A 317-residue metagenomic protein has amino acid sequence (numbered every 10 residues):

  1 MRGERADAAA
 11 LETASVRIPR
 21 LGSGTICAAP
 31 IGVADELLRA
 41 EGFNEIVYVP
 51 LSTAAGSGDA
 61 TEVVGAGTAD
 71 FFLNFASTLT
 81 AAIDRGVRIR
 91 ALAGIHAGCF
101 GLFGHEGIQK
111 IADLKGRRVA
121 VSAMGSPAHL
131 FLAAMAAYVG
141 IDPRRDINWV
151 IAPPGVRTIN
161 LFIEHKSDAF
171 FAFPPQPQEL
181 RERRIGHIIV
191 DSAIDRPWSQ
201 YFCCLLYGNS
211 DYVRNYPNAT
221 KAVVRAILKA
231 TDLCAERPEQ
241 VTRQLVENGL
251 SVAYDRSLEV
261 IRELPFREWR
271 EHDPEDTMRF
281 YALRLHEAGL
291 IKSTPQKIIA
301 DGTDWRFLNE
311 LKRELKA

Functional and structural regions predicted by a protein language model:
M1-S15, E314-A317: Short, low-complexity disordered leader/linker segments with a strong preference for bacterial N-terminal type II
D7-P154, L161-E164, D168-P174, I185 (+2 more regions): Short, glycine-/small- and polar/acidic-enriched structural segments that line small-molecule recognition paths
L37, A81, M135, E179 (+2 more regions): Residues within well-ordered alpha helices
R39-N44, I194-S199, F266-P274: Short, solvent-exposed loop/beta-turn-alpha elements that line the ligand-binding surface or hinge of extracytoplasmic
A55, T80-A81, G98, Q178-E179 (+3 more regions): Short secondary-structure capping/turn micro-motifs that flank functional sites
S77, R157-I159, I163-N248: Pocket-lining segment of extracytoplasmic ligand-binding domains
N215-S293: Secondary-structure end/capping motifs
H286-A317: Conserved C-terminal helix/tail region of periplasmic/extracytoplasmic solute-binding proteins
